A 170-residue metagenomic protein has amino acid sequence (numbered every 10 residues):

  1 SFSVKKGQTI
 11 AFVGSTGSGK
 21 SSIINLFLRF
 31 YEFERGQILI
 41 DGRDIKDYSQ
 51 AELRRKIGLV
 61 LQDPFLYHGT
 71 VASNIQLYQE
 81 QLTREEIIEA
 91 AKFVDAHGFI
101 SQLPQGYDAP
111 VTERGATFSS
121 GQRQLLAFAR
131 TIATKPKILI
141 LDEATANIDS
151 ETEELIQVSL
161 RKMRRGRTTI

Functional and structural regions predicted by a protein language model:
S1-I170: ABC-type nucleotide-binding domain
